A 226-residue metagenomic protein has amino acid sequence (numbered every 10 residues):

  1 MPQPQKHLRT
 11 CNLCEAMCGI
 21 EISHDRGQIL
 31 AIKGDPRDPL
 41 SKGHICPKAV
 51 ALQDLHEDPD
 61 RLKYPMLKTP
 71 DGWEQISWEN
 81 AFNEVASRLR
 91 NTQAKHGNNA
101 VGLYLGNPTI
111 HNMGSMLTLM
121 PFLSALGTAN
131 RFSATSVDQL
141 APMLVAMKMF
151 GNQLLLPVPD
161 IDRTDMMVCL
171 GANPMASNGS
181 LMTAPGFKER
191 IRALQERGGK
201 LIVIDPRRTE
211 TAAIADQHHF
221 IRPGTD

Functional and structural regions predicted by a protein language model:
M1-D226: N-terminal export/assembly segments and adjacent metallocofactor-ligating motifs of anaerobic energy-metabolism
